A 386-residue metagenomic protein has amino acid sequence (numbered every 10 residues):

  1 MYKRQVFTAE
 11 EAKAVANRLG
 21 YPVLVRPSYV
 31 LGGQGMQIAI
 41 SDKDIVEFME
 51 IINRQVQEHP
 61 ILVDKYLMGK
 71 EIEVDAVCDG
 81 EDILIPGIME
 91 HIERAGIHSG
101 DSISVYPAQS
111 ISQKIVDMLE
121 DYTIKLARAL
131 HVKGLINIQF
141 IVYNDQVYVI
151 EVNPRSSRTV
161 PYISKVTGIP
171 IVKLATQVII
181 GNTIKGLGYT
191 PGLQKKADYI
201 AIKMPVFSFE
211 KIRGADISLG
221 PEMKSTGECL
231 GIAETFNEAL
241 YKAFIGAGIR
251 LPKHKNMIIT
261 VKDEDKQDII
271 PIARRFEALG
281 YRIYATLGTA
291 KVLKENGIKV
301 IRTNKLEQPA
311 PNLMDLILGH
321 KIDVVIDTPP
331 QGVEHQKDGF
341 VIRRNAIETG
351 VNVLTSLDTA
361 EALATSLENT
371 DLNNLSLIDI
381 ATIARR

Functional and structural regions predicted by a protein language model:
M1-Q5: Conserved small/polar residues in nucleotide/adenosyl-binding loops
V6, D64-Y66, T286, T303: Conserved beta-strand termini and adjacent loop/short-helix elements that scaffold enzyme active sites in alpha/beta
V6-E11, D44-I45, M68-K70, E264-K266 (+1 more regions): Short acidic loop-to-helix transition motifs that present clustered carboxylates
A14-V15: Gly/Ser/Thr-enriched, mixed-charge loops and adjacent short helices that form phosphate/oxyanion-binding elements
L19-P22, L31-Q34, I38-K253: ATP-dependent carboxylate activation and anion-phosphoryl transfer catalytic cores that bind Mg-ATP to form
L135, Y143-Q146, S156-L174, V178-L187 (+5 more regions): Acidic, glycine-enriched active-site microenvironments
